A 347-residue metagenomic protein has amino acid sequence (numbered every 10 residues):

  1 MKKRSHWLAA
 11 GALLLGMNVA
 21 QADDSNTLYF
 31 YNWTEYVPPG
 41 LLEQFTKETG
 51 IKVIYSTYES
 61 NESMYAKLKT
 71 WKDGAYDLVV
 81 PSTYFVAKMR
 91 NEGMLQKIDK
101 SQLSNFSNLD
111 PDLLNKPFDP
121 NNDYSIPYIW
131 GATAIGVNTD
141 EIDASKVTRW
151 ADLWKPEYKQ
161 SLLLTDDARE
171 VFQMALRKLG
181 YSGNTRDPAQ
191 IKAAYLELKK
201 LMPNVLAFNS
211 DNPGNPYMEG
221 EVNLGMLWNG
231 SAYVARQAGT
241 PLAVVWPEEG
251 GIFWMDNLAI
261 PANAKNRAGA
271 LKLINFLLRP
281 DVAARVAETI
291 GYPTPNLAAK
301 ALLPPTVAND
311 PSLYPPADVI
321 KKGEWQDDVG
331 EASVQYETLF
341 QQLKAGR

Functional and structural regions predicted by a protein language model:
M1-L8: Bacterial N-terminal signal peptides that target proteins for export
A22-K88: Early extracytoplasmic/lumenal segment of secretory-pathway proteins
A75-Y76, V80-V86, R90-E221: Extracytoplasmic ligand-binding site segments that recognize negatively charged/polar headgroups
F85-K88, M218, N223-P241: A ligand-binding cleft/hinge motif common to bilobed small-molecule-binding domains
A134-E141, R177-K178, M255-R267, R285: A bilobed periplasmic-binding-protein/Venus flytrap-type ligand-binding module shared by bacterial periplasmic
K192-K200, R236-A262: Periplasmic-binding protein-like
P261-K321: Mature extracytoplasmic/periplasmic domains
A317-R347: Conserved C-terminal helix/tail region of periplasmic/extracytoplasmic solute-binding proteins
